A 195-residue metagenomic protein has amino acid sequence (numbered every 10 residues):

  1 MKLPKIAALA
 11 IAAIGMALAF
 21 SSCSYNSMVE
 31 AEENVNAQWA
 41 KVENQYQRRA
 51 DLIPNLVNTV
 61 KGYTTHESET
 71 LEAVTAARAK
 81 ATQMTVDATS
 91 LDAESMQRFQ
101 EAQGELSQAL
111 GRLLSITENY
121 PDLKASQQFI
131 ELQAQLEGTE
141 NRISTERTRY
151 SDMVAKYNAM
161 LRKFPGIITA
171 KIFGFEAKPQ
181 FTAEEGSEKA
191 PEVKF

Functional and structural regions predicted by a protein language model:
K2-F195: A helix-centric hydrophobic-segment signal that preferentially recognizes long, alpha-helical stretches used
